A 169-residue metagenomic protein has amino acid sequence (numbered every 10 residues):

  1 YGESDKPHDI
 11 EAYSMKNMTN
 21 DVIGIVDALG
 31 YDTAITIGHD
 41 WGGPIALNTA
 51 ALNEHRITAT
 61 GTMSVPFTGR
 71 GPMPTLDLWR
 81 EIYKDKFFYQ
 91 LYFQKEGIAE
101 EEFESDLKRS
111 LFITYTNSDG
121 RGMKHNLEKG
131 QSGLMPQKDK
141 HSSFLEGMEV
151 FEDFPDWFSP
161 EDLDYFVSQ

Functional and structural regions predicted by a protein language model:
E3-I37, W41-Q169: Flexible "cap/lid" subdomain of the alpha/beta-hydrolase fold that forms the substrate-access gate
